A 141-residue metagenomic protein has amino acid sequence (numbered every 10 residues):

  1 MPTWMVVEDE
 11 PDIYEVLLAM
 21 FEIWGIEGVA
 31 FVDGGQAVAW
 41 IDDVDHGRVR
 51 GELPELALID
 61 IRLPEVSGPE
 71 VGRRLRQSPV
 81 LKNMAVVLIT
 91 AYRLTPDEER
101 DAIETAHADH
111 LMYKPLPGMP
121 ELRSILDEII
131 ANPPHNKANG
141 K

Functional and structural regions predicted by a protein language model:
E8: Conserved acidic carboxylate
P11-Q36: Two-component/phosphorelay signaling modules centered on CheY-like receiver
A30-L56: Acidic, metal-coordinating helix/loop segments flanking the phosphotransfer/catalytic sites of two-component signaling
D60: Active-site residues of response regulator receiver
P64, L94: The feature encodes the CheY-like receiver
I89-A91: Hydrophobic/aromatic residues positioned on beta-strands within the core alpha/beta folds
E121, L126-K141: The C-terminal output helix
